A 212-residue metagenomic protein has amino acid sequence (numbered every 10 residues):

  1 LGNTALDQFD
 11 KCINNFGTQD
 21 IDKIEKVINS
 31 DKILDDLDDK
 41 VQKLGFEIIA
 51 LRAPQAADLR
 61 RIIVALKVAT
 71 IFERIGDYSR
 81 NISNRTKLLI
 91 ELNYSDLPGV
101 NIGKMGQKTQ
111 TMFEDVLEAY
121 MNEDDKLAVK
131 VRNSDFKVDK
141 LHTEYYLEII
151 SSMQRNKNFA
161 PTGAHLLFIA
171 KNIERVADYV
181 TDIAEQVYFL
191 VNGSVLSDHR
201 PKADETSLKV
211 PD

Functional and structural regions predicted by a protein language model:
L1-D212: Cytosolic, long alpha-helical scaffolding segments
